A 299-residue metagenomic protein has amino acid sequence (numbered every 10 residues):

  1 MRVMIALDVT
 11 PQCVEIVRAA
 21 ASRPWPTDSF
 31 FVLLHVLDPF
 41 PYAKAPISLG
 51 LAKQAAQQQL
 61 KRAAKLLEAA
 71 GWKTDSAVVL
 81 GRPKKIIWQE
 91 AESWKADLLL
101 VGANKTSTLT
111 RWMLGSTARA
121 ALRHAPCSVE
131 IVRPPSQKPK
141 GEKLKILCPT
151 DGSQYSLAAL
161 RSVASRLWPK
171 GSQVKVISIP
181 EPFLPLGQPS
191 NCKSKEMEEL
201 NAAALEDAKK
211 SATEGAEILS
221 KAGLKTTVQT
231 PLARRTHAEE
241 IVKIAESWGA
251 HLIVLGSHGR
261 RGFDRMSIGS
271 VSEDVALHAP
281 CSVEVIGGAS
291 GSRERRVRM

Functional and structural regions predicted by a protein language model:
M1-G50, K143-E196, E217-Q229, H278 (+1 more regions): Small/aliphatic-rich secondary-structure junction motif
R2, S22, P26, Q89-P139 (+1 more regions): Gly/Ser-rich helix-loop-strand patches that form or flank binding pockets for ribonucleotide-derived cofactors
E15, I86, T108, A158 (+2 more regions): Phosphate- and divalent-cation-binding pockets in alpha/beta enzyme and binding domains that engage nucleotide-derived
A20, A63, I87, A121 (+4 more regions): Aromatic/hydrophobic pocket-lining residues that form π-stacking "cages" and hydrophobic walls in ligand
V32-L34, D75-V79, E130, K175-I177 (+3 more regions): General small-molecule cofactor/ligand-binding pocket signal
L49-Q58, K195-K210: A short acidic, glycine-rich active-site loop that binds or catalyzes chemistry on phosphate/adenosine moieties
G50, K65-L99, E217-I253, S290-M299: Structural beta-alpha unit
